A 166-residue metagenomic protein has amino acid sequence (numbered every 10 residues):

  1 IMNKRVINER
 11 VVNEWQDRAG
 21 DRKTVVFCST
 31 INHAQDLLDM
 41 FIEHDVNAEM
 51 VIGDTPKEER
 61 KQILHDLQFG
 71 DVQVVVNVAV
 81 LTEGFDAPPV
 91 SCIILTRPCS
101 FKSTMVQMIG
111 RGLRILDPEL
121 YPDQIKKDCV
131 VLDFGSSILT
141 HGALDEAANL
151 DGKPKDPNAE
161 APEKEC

Functional and structural regions predicted by a protein language model:
I1-R10, I42-N47, A147-E163: Inter-lobe coupling/hinge segments of SF2-like helicase ATPases
M2-H44, M50: Conserved strand-helix element at the start of the C-terminal RecA-like helicase core
R5-V12, I31, K57-L64, V78 (+1 more regions): Short, well-ordered alpha-helical scaffold segments within catalytic/effector domains
N47-A48, V74: Residue-level detector of short coil/turn "hinge" positions at structural boundaries
G53-A159: Conserved RecA-like P-loop NTPase helicase motor core
C166: Short cysteine-rich clusters marking metal-coordination/redox-active sites
